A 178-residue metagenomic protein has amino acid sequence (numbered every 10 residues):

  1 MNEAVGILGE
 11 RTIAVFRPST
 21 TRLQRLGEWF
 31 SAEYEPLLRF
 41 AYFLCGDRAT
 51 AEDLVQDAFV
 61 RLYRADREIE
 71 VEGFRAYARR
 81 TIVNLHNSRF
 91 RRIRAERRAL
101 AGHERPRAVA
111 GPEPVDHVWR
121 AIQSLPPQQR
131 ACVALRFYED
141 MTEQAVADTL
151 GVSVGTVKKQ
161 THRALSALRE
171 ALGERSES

Functional and structural regions predicted by a protein language model:
M1-R17, R25, L165-S178: C-terminal edge and immediately downstream basic/flexible tail or linker adjoining helix-turn-helix-like DNA-binding
G6-I7, A14-R39, A49: A short, charge-rich alpha-helical start-of-domain segment used by transcription regulators
F16, L26-E28, H117-P126: Short amphipathic alpha-helical boundary/capping segments
D53-V60, R64, E72-N84: Structural recognition of an alpha-helix C-terminal capping motif at a helix-to-coil junction
G73, R80-A101, G111: Arg/Lys-rich amphipathic alpha helix in sigma70-family domain 2
V83, L150-E174: DNA-recognition helix of helix-turn-helix
Q123, P127, E139-T156: Helix-turn-helix DNA-binding module
C132-R136: A short pre-motif secondary-structure segment
